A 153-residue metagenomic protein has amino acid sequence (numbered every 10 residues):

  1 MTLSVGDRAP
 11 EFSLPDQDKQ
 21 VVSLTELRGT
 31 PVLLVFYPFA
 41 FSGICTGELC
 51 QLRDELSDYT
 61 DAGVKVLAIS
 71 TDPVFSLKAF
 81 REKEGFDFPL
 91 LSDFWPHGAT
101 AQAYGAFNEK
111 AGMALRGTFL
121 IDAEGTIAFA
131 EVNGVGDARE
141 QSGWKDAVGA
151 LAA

Functional and structural regions predicted by a protein language model:
M1-A153: Chalcogenol-based redox active-site neighborhoods
